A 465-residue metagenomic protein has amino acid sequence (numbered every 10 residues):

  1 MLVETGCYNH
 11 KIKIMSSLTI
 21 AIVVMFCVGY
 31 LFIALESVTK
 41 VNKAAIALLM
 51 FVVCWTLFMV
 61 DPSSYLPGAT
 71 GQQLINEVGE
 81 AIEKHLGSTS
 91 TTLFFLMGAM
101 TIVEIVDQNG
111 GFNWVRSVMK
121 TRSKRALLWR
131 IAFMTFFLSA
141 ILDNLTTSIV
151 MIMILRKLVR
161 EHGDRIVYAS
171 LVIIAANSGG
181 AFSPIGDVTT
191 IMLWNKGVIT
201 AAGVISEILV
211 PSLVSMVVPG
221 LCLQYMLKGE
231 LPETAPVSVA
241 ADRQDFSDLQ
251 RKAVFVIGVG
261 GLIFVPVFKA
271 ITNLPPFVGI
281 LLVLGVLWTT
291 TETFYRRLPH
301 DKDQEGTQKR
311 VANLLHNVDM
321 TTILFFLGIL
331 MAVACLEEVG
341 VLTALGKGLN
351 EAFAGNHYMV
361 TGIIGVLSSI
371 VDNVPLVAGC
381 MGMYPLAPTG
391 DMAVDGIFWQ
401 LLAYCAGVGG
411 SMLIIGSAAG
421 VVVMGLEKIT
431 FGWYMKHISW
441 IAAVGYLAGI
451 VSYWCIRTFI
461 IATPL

Functional and structural regions predicted by a protein language model:
I14-L18, V38-V41, T70-T92, A201-P211 (+6 more regions): Interfacial loop-to-helix junctions that mark the boundaries of transmembrane helices in multi-pass membrane
L18, M25, E161-I166, F182-S183 (+4 more regions): Juxtamembrane and boundary regions of transmembrane helices in multi-pass small-molecule transporters and channels
I20-V23, L48-L49, L93, L128-F133 (+9 more regions): Hydrophobic alpha-helical transmembrane segments
I20-Y30, K40-Q72, T89-T101, R251-G261 (+2 more regions): Hydrophobic mid-bilayer segments of alpha-helices in multi-pass membrane transport proteins, especially secondary
C54-P67, L86-G87, L138-A175, G179 (+2 more regions): Membrane-interfacial helix-loop connectors
W55, T92, L96, M100 (+17 more regions): Transmembrane alpha-helical segments of multi-pass membrane transport proteins and ion-pumping complexes
L57-K84, M100-S117, F137-I149, R297 (+2 more regions): Transmembrane alpha-helix boundary signature
G87, N109, R116-V118, I131 (+2 more regions): Transmembrane helical segments that form the transport core of multi-pass membrane transport proteins
